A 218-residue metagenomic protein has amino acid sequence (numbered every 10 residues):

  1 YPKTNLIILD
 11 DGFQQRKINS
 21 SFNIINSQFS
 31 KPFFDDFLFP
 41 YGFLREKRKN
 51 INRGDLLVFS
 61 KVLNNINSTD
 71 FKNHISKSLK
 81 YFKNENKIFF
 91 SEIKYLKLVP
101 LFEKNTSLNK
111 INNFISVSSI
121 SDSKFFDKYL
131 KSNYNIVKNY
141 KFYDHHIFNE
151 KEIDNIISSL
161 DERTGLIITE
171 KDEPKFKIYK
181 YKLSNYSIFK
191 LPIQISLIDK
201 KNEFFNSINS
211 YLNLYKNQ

Functional and structural regions predicted by a protein language model:
Y1-K83: Phosphate/Mg2+-binding loops and adjacent switch elements in nucleotide/diphosphate-handling enzyme cores
I18-N19, R48-R53, Y81-K83, L108-I111 (+2 more regions): Short, conserved loop/helix-junction motifs that constitute active-site signature segments in enzyme catalytic cores
L56-S68, S91-K97, V117-D122, F142-I147 (+2 more regions): G-domain G4 guanine-recognition motif of GTPases
D70-Y81, Y129-K131, I156, F176-N185 (+1 more regions): Short, aromatic/basic amphipathic alpha-helical patches
V99-K104, N109-E150, F205, Y211 (+1 more regions): Redox- and metal-dependent alpha/beta enzyme cores, enriched for Fe-S-associated oxidoreductases and cofactor-handling
Y143-I147, S184-L214: Short, flexible loop segments at boundaries between secondary-structure elements
I147-T164, K171-P174: A short, acidic, amphipathic alpha-helical segment used as a generic capping/interface helix at domain edges
I167-K182, N217-Q218: Extended, charge-rich low-complexity interaction segments
